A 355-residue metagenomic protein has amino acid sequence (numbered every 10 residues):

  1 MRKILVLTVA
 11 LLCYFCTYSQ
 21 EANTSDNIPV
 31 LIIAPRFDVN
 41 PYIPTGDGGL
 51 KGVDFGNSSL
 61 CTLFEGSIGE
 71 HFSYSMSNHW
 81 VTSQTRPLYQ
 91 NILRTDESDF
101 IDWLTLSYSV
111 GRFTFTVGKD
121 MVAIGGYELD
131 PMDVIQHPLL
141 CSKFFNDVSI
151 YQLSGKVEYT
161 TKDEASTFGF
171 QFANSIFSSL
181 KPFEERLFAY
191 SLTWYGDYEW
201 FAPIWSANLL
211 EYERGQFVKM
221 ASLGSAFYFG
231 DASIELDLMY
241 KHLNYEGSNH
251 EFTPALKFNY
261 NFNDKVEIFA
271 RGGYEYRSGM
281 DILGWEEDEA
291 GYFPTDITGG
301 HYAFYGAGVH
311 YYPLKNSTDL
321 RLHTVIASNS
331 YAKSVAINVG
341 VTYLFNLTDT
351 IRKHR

Functional and structural regions predicted by a protein language model:
I4-C13: Sec-dependent N-terminal signal peptides
F15-S19: Sec/Tat signal peptide C-region and signal peptidase I cleavage site
Q20-I32, H71-Y74, R112, I124 (+7 more regions): Short loop/turn motifs that connect adjacent beta-strands in outer-membrane beta-barrel proteins
T24-A34, D38-V39, K51-S175, G196-D197 (+1 more regions): Outer membrane beta-barrel
D38-L50, Q90-R94, E128, F201-R355: Outer-membrane beta-barrel pore domains
N57, T62-G66, L104-Y108, V117 (+7 more regions): Residues on the lipid-exposed face of transmembrane beta-strands in outer-membrane beta-barrel proteins
F168-F217: Loop-centered beta-sheet repeat module
